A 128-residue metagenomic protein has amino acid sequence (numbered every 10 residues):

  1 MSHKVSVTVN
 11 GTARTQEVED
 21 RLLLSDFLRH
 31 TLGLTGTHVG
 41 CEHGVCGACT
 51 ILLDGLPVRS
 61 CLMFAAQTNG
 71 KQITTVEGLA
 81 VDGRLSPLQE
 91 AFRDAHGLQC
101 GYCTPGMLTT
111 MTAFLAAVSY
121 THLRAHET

Functional and structural regions predicted by a protein language model:
M1-R124: Signature of N-terminal electron-transfer/Fe-S-associated modules in redox systems
